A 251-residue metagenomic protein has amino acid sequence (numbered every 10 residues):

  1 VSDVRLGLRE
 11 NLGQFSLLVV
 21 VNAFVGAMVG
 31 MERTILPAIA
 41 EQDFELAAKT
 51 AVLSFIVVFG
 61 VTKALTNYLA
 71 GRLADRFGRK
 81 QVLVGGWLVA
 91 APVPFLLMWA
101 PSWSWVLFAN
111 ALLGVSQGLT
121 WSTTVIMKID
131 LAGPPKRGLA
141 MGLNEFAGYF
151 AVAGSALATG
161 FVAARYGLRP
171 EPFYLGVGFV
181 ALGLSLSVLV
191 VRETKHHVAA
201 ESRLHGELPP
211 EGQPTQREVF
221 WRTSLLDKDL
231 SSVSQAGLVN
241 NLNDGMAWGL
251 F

Functional and structural regions predicted by a protein language model:
V1-L12, E193-A236: Juxtamembrane intracellular "pre-TM" segments in multi-pass secondary transporters
R9-G60, S231-S232, A236, N241-F251: Helix-loop boundary and gating motifs at the non-cytosolic
G60-Y68, A153: Residue-level signature of mid-helix packing/kink "hotspots" within the transmembrane helices of 12-pass Major
L88-P101: C-terminal ends and interior cores of transmembrane alpha-helices in multi-pass membrane transporters/permeases
A109-Y149: Cytoplasmic helix-loop-helix junction between adjacent transmembrane helices in 12-TM secondary transporters
A151-A163: Small-residue (Gly/Pro/Ala) motifs that create kinks and tight helix-helix packing interfaces
E171-V188: Symmetry-related core transmembrane helices of the 12-TM Major Facilitator Superfamily/SLC fold
